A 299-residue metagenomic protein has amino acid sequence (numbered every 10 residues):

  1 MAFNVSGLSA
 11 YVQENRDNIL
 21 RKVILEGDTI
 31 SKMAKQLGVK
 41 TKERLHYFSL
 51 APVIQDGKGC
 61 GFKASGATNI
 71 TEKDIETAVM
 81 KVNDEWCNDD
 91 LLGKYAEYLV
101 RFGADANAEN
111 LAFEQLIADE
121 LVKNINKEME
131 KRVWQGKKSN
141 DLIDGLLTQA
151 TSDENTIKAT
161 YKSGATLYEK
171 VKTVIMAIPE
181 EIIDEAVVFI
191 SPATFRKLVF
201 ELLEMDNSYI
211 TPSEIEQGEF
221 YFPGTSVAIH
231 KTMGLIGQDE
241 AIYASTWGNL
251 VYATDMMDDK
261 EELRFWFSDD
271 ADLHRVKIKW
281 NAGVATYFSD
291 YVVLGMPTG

Functional and structural regions predicted by a protein language model:
A2-K58, Q149, D153-K162, K197-G299: Sequence/fold signature of self-assembling virion shell proteins
R21-L99, L116, K127: Acidic/polar, low-complexity extended loops/arms that serve as protein-protein interfaces in large oligomeric shells
M80, Q115, D184, D270-H274: Residues at beta-strand starts and edge strands
D90, K127, T194-R196, A282-V284: Short loop/turn segments at secondary-structure transitions that flank enzyme active sites
E97-M176, G295-G299: Alpha-helical scaffold segments that mediate packing/assembly in large oligomeric complexes
V133-K138, D184-S191, E214-I215: Short coil/turn segments at secondary-structure boundaries
Q135-D141, V187, F200-S208: Short acidic alpha-helical/loop segments enriched in Asp/Glu that coordinate divalent cations
V171-L202: Ordered core of a single globular domain
